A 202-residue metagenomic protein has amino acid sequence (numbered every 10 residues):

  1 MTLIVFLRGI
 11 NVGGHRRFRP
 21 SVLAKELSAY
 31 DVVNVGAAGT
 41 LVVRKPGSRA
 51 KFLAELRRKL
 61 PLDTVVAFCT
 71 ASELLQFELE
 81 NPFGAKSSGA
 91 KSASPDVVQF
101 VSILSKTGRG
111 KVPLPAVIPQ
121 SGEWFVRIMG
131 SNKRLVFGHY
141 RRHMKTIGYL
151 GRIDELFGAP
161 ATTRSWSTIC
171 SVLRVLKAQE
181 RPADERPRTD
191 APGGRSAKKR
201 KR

Functional and structural regions predicted by a protein language model:
M1-A38, V42-R202: Surface-exposed, charge/polar-rich loops and edge strands
